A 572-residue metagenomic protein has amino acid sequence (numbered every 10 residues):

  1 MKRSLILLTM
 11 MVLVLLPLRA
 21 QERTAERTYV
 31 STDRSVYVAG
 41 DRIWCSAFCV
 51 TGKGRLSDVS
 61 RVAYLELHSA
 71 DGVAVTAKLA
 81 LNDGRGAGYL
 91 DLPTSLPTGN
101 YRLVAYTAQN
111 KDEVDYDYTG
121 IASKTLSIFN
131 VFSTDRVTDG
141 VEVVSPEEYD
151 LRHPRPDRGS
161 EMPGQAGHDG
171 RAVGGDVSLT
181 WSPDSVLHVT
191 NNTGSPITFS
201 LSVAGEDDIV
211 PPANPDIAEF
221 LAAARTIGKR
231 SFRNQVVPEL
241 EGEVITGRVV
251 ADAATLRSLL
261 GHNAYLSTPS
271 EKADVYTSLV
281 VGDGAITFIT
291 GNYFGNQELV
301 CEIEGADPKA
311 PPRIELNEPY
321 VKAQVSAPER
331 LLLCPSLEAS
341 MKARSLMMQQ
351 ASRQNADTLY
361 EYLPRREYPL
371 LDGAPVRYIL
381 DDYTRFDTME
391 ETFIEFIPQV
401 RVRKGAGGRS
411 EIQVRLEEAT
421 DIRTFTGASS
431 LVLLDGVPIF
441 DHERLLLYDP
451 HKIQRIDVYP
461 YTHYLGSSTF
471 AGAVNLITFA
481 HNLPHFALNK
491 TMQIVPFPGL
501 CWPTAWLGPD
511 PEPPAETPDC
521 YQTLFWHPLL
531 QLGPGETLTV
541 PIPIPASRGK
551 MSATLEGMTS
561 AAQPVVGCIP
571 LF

Functional and structural regions predicted by a protein language model:
M1-T24, G167: Bacterial Sec-dependent N-terminal signal peptides
Q21-R27, S31, Y37-V38, R42-A80: Contiguous segments within soluble domain cores/interaction surfaces
V38, D58, T107-E271, I289-V400 (+4 more regions): Surface-exposed, low-complexity/disordered segments and acidic/polar micro-motifs at processing/linker regions
L56, S95-R102, N296-L299, R548-S552: Short glycine/proline/serine/threonine-rich loop/turn segments at secondary-structure transition edges
V73-D83, D216-I217, V275-G282, F525-L530 (+1 more regions): Solvent-exposed serine/threonine-rich low-complexity stretches and specific carbohydrate-binding patches
N82-Y89, G282-T287, L524, L532-T539: Aromatic sugar-binding surface patches on proteins that engage polysaccharides or sugar-phosphate polymers
I394-V432, Y464-G466, A471-N482: Extracytoplasmic beta-strand/coil segments of soluble accessory domains associated with Gram-negative outer-membrane
V437-Y464: Short acidic/polar hinge/loop motifs at secondary-structure boundaries that mediate gating or recognition
